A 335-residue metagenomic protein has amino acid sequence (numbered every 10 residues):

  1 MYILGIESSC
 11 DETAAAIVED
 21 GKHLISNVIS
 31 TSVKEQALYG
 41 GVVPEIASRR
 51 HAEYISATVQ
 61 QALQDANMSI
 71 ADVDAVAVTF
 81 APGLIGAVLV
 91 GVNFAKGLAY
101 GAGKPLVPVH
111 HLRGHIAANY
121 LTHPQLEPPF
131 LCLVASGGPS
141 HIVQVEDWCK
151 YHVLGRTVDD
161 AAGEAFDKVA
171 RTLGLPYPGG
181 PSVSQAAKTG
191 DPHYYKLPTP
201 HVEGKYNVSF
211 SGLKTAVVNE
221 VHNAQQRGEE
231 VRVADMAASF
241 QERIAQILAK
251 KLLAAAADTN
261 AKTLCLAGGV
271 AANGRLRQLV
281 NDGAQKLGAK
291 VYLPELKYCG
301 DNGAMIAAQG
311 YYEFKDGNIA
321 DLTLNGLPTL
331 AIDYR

Functional and structural regions predicted by a protein language model:
Y2, S8-S9, A16, S26 (+4 more regions): A short helix-loop
Y2-P82, H111, H115, M236: N-terminal beta-alpha supersecondary unit
S69, Q185-L264, N273-L287, F314-G317 (+1 more regions): A contiguous, well-structured pocket-lining segment that forms one wall/lid of small-molecule binding clefts in soluble
I70-F80, N260-V270, Y292-E295: Short glycine-rich phosphate-binding loop at a beta-alpha junction
V78-A102, G274-G283: Short Gly/Thr/Asp-enriched flexible loops that form oxyanion-binding sites at enzyme active sites
P108-V109, L264, N281-I306: Conserved phosphate-binding/catalytic loops in two-lobed NTP-binding clefts
V109-F130, Q309: Conserved phosphate-binding catalytic cores of ATP/NTP-utilizing and phosphoryl-transfer enzymes
H115, P294-D333: Glycine-rich phosphate-binding/hydrolytic loop that grips phosphoryl groups
